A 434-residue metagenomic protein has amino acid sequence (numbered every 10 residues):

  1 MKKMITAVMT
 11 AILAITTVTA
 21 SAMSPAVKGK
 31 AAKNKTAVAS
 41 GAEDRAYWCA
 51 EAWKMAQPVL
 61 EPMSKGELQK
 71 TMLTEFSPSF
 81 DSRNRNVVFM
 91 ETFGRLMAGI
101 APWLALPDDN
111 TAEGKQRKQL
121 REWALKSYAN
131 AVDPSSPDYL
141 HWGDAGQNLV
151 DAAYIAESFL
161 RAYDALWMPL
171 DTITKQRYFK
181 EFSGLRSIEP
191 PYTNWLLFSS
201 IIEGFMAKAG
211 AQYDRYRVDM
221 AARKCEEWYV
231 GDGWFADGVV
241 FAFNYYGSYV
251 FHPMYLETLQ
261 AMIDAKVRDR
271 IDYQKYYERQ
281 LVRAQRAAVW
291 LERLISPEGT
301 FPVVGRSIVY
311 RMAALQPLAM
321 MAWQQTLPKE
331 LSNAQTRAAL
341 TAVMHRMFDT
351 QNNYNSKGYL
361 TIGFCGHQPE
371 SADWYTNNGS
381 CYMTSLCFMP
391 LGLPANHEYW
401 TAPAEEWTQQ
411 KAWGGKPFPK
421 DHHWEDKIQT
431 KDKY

Functional and structural regions predicted by a protein language model:
M1-A32: Bacterial Sec-dependent N-terminal signal peptides
V27-T92, A98, P102, Q119-S127: Low-complexity, Ser/Thr/Pro/Gly-enriched N-terminal "stalk/linker" regions
E61-N84, D133, P137, V343-Y434: CBM-like carbohydrate-recognition segments
F89, I100-W103, R117-L281, R293-A319 (+1 more regions): Aromatic-lined, polymer-binding surfaces characteristic of secreted/periplasmic polysaccharide-degrading enzymes
A98, P102-P107, K431-K433: Beta-sandwich/jelly-roll carbohydrate-recognition scaffolds of carbohydrate-active enzymes
A112-E113: Long, charge-dense tracts
K275, R279-D373, Y399-Q409, G415-K416: Non-catalytic carbohydrate-binding regions of carbohydrate-active enzymes
